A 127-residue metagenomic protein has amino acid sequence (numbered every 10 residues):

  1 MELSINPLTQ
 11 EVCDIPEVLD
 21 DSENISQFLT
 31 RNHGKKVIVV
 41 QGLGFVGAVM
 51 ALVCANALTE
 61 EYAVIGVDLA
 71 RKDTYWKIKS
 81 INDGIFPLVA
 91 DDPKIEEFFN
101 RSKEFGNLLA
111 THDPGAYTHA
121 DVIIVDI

Functional and structural regions predicted by a protein language model:
M1-I127: Structural/interface elements that position substrates and couple domains in central-metabolism enzymes
